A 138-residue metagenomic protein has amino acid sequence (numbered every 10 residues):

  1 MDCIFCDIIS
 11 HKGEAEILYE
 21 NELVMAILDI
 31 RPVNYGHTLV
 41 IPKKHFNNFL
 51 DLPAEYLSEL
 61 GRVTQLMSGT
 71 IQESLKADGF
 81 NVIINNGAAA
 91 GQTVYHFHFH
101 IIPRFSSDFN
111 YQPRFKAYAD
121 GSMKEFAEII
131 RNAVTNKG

Functional and structural regions predicted by a protein language model:
M1-G138: HIT superfamily nucleotide-processing domains
